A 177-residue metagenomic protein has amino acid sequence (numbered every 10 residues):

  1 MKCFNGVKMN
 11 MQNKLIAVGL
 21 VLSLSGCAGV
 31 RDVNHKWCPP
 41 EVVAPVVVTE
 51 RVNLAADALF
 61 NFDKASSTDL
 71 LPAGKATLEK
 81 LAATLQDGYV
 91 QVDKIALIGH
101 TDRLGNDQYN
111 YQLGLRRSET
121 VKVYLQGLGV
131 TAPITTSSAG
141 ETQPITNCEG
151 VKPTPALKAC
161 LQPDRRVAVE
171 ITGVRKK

Functional and structural regions predicted by a protein language model:
M1-C27: Sec-dependent bacterial lipoprotein signal peptides
A28-K94, T154, K158, G173-K177: Periplasmic peptidoglycan-binding/tethering modules of Gram-negative envelope proteins
V92-I95, D164-R166: Structural motif
H100-K177: Periplasmic OmpA-like peptidoglycan-binding domain that tethers envelope proteins to the cell wall
